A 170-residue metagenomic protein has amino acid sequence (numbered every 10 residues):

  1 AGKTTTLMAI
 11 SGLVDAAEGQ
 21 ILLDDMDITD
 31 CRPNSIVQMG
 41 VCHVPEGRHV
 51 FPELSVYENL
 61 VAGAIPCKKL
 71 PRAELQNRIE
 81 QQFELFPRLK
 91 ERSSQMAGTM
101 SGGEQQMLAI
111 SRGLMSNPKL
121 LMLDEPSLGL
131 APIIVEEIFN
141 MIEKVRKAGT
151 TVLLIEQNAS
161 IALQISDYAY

Functional and structural regions predicted by a protein language model:
A1-Y170: Glycine-rich phosphate-binding loops of nucleotide-dependent enzymes
